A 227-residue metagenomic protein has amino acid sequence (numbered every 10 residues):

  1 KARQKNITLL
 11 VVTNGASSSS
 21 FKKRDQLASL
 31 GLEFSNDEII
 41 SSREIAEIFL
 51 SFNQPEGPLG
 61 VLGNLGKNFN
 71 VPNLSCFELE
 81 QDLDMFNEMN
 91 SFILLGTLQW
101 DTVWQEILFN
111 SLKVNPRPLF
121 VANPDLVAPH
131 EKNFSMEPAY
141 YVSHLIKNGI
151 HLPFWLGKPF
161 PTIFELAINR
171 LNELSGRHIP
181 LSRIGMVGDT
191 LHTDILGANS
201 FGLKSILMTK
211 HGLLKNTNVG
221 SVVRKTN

Functional and structural regions predicted by a protein language model:
Q4-I7, A16-I40, E47-N227: Asp-based, Mg2+/Mn2+-dependent phosphohydrolase catalytic module
